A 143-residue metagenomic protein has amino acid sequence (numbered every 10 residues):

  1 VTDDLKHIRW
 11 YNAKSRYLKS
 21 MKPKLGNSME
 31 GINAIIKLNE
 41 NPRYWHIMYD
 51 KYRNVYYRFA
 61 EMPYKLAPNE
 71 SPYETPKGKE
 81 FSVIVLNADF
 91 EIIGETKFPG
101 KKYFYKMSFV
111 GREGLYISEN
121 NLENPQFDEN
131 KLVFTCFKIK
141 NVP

Functional and structural regions predicted by a protein language model:
V1-D3, P72-E91, E129-P143: Beta-propeller blade signature
D4-N39, T96-K102, V110-G111: Surface-exposed loop and turn segments in beta-propeller and other repeat-based domains that flank or scaffold
N12, F59-P63, K77, S118-P125: Beta-strand C-termini and the immediately following turn/loop, strongest in propeller blades
L38-A88: Loop/turn-rich, solvent-exposed surfaces of beta-rich toroidal or solenoidal domains
R43, K79, Y103-F104, N130: Beta-rich catalytic cores
W45-Y49, K101-E113: Conserved beta-propeller blade repeats
S71-Y73, Y105-K106, L122-F127: Short proline/glycine-enriched turn/loop segments at secondary-structure junctions
E80-Y103, S108: C-terminal soluble interaction/assembly domains
